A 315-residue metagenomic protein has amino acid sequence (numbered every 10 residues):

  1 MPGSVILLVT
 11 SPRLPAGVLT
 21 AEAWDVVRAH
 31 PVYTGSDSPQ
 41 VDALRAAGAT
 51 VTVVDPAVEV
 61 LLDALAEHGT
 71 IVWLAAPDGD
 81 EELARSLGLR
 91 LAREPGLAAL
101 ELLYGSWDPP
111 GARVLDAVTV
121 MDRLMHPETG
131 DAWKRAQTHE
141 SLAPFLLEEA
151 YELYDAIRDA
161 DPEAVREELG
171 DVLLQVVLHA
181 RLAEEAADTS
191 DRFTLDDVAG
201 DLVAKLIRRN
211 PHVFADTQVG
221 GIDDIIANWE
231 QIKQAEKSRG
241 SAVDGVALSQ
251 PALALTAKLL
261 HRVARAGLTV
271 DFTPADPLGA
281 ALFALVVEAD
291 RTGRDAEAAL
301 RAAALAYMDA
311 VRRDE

Functional and structural regions predicted by a protein language model:
M1-V53: Glycine-rich, flexible N-terminal cofactor/catalytic loop recognition
V5, T10, G17, S36-D37 (+3 more regions): Extended low-complexity intrinsically disordered regions
A43-V58, A84-G96: A short, gly/pro- and small-residue-rich
V54-L65, D80: Short phosphate-binding loop-to-helix
T70-A75: Conserved Motif II region of HX4D acyltransferases
L146-Y154, P162-E184, D196-V203, F272-Y307: An amphipathic alpha-helical micro-motif enriched in hydrophobic residues with embedded/adjacent acidic residues
D155-R158, L178-E185, I207, P211-V219 (+4 more regions): Charged/polar positions within long, soluble alpha-helices
S190-T217, L300-E315: C-terminal end-helix/capping segment
